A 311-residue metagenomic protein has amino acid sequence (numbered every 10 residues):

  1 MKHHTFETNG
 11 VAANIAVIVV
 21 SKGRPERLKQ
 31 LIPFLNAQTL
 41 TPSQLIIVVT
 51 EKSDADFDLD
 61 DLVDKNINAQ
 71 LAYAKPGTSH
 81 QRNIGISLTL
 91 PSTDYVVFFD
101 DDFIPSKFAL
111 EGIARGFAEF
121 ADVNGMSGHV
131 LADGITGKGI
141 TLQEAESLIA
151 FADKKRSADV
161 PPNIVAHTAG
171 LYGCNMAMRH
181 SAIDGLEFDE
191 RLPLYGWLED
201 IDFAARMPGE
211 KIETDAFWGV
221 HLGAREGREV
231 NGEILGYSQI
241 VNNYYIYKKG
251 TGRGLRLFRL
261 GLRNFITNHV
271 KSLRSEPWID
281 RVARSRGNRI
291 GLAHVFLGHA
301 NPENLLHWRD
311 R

Functional and structural regions predicted by a protein language model:
M1-A37: N-proximal low-complexity "stem/linker" segments adjacent to membrane-targeting elements
I32-Y73, P91: Acidic donor-binding segment of Leloir-type glycosyltransferases
S79-Y95: Active-site nucleotide-sugar/metal-binding loop of Leloir-type enzymes
F108-Q143: Conserved donor NDP-sugar-binding/catalytic core segment of glycosyltransferases
A145-T168: Short, flexible, basic/aromatic active-site loop/helix in glycosyltransferases
G170-L186, L192-F217: A short, conserved alpha-helix in the catalytic core of glycosyltransferases
T214-E233, N242-I246: Active-site donor/metal-binding and catalytic loop motifs of nucleotide-sugar-dependent glycosylation enzymes
E233-N242, G252-R311: Non-catalytic, C-terminal membrane-associated alpha-helical segments of glycosyltransferases
